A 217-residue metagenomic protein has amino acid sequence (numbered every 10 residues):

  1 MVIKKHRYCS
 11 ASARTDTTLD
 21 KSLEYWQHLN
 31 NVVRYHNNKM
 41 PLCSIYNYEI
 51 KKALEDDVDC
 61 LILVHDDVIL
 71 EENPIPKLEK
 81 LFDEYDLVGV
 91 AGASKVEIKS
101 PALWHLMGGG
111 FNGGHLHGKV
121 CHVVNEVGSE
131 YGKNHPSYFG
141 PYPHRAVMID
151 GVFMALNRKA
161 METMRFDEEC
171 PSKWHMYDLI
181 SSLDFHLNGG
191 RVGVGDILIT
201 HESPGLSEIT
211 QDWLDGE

Functional and structural regions predicted by a protein language model:
M1-H36: N-proximal low-complexity "stem/linker" segments adjacent to membrane-targeting elements
N38-Y46, L70, K173-H175: A short, glycine-/small-residue-rich helix N-cap motif at loop->alpha-helix starts within glycosyltransferase
K39, N73-V120: Conserved donor NDP-sugar-binding/catalytic core segment of glycosyltransferases
N47-C60: Active-site nucleotide-sugar/metal-binding loop of Leloir-type enzymes
V58-I69: Short beta-strand-to-loop acidic/aromatic patch adjacent to the donor-nucleotide binding site
N125-L156: A recurrent flexible, glycine/aromatic-enriched loop bordering the glycosyltransferase active site that acts as
M148-I149, E162-T200: Donor nucleotide-sugar recognition loop
G193-W213: Active-site donor/metal-binding and catalytic loop motifs of nucleotide-sugar-dependent glycosylation enzymes
